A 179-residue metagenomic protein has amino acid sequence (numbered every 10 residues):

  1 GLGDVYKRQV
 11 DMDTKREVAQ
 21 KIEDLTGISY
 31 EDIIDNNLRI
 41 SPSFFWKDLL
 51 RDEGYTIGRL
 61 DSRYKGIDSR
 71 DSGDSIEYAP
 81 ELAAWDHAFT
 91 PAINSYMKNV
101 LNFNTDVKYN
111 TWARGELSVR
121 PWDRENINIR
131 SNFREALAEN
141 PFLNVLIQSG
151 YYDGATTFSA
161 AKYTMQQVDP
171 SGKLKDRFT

Functional and structural regions predicted by a protein language model:
L2-Y6: Short, small-residue-biased leader/transition segments that mark boundaries at the very start of proteins
K7-A155: Alpha/beta-hydrolase fold catalytic core
E135, Q167-V168: A generic secondary-structure signal
L143, T157-Q167: Short alpha-helix in the alpha/beta-hydrolase fold that links the catalytic acid
A155-F158, K173-L174: Extended hydrophobic-aromatic, low-complexity segments
P170-T179: Catalytic histidine neighborhood in serine/cysteine hydrolases with alpha/beta-hydrolase-type architecture
